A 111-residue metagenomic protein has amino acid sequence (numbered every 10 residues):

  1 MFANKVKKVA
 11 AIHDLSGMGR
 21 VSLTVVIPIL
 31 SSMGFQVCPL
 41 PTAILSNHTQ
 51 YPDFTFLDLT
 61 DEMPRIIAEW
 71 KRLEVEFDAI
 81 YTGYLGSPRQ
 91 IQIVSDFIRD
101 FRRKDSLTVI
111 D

Functional and structural regions predicted by a protein language model:
A3-G19, V25-D111: Ribokinase/PfkB-type carbohydrate-kinase core domain
